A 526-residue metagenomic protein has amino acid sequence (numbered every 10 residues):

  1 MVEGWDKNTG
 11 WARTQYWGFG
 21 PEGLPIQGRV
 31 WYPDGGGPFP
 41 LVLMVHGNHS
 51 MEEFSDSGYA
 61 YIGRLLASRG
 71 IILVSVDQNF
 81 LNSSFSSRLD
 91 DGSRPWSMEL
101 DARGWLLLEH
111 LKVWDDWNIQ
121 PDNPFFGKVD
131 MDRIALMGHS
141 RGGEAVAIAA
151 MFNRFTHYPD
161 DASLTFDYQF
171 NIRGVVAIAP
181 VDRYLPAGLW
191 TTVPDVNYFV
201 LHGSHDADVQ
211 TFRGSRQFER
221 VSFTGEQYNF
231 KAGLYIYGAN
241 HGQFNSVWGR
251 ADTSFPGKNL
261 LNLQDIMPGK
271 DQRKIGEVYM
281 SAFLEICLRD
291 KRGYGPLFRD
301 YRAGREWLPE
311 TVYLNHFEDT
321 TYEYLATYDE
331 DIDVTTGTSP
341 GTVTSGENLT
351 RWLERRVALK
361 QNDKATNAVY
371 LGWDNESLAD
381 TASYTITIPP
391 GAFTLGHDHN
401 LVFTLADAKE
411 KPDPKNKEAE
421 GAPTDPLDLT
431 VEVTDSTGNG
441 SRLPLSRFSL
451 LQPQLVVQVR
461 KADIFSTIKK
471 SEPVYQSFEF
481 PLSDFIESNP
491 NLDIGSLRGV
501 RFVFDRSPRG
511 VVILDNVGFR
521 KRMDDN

Functional and structural regions predicted by a protein language model:
M1-G37: N-terminal cap/lid segment of alpha/beta-hydrolase-fold proteins
P38-G47: Short beta-strand element of the alpha/beta-hydrolase
F54-S75: Short amphipathic alpha-helix adjacent to the substrate-entry channel of hydrolases
P95-M131, E144, H157: Alpha/beta-hydrolase active-site loop
G138-G142, V146-A147: Gly/Ala-rich beta-loop-alpha elbow adjacent to hydrolase catalytic centers
T192-G269: Active-site-adjacent alpha-helix of alpha/beta-hydrolase-fold enzymes
Y237-N240, V247-G391, L395-V402, D407 (+1 more regions): Alpha/beta-hydrolase-fold serine-hydrolase catalytic core, especially in secreted/extracellular enzymes
D374-N489, F504-D525: Extracellular ligand-binding interfaces
